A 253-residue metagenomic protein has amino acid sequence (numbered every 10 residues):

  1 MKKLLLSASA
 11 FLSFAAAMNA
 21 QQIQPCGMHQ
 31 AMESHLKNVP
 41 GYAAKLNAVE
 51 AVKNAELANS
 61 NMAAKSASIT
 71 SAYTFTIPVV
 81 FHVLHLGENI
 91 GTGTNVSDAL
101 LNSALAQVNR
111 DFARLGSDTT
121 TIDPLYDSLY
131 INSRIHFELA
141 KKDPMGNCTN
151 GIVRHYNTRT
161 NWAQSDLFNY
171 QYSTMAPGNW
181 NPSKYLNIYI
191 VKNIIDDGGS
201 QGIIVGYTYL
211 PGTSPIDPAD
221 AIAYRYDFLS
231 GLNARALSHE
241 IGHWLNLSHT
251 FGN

Functional and structural regions predicted by a protein language model:
M1-M28, V108: Bacterial Sec-dependent N-terminal signal peptides
S9, I90, G231: Generic anion/oxyanion-binding catalytic loop in active/binding sites
Q21-T74, F112: N-terminal zymogen propeptides
Q22-P25, V79, S103, D118: Hydrophobic or amphipathic, alpha-helical segments that drive membrane association/targeting
M62-N109, I190-I195, P215: Fold-level signature of zinc-dependent metallopeptidase catalytic domains
S103-N253: Metzincin-family zinc-dependent endopeptidase catalytic domain
